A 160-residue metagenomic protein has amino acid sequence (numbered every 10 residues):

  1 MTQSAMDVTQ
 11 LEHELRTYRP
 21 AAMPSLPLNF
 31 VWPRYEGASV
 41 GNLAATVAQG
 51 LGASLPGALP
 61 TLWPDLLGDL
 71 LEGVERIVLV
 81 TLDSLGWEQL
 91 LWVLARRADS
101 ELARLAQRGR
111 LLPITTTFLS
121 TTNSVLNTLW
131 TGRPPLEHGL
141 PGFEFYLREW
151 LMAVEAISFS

Functional and structural regions predicted by a protein language model:
T2-I77, S84-S160: Active-site nucleophile/metal-coordination loop of metallo-enzymes that catalyze phosphate/sulfate and related
